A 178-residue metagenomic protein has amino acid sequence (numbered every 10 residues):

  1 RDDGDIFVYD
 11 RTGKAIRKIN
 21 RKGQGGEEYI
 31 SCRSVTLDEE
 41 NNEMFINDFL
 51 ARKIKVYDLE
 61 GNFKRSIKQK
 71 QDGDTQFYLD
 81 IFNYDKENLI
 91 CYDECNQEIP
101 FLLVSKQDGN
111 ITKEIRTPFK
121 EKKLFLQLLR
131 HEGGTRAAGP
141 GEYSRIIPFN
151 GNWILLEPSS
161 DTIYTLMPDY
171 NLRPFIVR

Functional and structural regions predicted by a protein language model:
D2-D3, N41, F49-A51, N96-E98 (+2 more regions): Surface-exposed loop/turn positions within WD40 beta-propeller blades
D3-D5, K14-L50, I67-G73: Blade-loop segments of beta-propeller domains
F7, E43-F45, L89-I90, N152-I154: Conserved beta-propeller blade signature
D10-K14, D58-N62, S105-G109, M167-Y170: Short loop/turn segments that connect beta-strands within beta-propeller blades
I30-R33, N47-V104, N110-G133: Asp-box/WD-like beta-propeller blade repeats and closely related beta-sheet repeat scaffolds
L37-N41, N83-K86, P148-N150: Residue-level detector of Asp-centered blade-edge/turn motifs that repeat once per structural unit in beta-propeller
G109-L172: Loop-centered beta-sheet repeat module
R173-R178: Conserved blade-ending motifs and adjacent loop-strand segments that build the rim/top face of beta-propeller domains
